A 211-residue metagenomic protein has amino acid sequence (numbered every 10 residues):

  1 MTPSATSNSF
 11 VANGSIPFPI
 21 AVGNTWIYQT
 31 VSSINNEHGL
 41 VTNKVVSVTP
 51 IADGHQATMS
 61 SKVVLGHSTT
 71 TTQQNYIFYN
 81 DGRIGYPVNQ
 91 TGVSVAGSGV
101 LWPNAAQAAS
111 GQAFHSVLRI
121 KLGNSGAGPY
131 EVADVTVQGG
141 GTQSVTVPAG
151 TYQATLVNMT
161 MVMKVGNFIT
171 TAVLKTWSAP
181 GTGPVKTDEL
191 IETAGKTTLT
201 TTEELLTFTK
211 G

Functional and structural regions predicted by a protein language model:
S7-G211: Conserved functional acidic sites
